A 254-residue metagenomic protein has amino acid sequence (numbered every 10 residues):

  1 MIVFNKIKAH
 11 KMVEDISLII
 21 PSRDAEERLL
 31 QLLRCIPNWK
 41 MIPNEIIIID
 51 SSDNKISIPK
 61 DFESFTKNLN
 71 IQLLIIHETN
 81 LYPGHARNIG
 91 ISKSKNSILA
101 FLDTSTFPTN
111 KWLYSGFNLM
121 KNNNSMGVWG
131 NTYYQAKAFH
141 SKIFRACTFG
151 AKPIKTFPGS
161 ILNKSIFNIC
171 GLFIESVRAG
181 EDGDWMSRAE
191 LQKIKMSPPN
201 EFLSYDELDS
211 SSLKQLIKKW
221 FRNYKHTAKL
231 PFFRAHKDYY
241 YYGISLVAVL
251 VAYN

Functional and structural regions predicted by a protein language model:
R34-P43: Short, acidic, metal-binding catalytic loop of nucleotide-sugar glycosyltransferases
C35, D50-K60, T106-F107: A conserved acidic beta->alpha catalytic loop
N44-N54, I76-T79: Short beta-strand/loop segment that forms part of the nucleotide-sugar
E78-S94: Glycine-rich, basic loop-to-helix element that forms the pyrophosphate-binding segment of sugar-nucleotide handling
L99: Short aromatic/hydrophobic "clamp" motif used to bind/position activated sugar donors
K111-H140: Conserved donor NDP-sugar-binding/catalytic core segment of glycosyltransferases
Y134, R145-L162, R178, S204 (+2 more regions): A recurrent flexible, glycine/aromatic-enriched loop bordering the glycosyltransferase active site that acts as
I174-A179, G183-R234: Catalytic donor/gating beta->alpha subdomain of glycosyltransferases that bind UDP-sugars
